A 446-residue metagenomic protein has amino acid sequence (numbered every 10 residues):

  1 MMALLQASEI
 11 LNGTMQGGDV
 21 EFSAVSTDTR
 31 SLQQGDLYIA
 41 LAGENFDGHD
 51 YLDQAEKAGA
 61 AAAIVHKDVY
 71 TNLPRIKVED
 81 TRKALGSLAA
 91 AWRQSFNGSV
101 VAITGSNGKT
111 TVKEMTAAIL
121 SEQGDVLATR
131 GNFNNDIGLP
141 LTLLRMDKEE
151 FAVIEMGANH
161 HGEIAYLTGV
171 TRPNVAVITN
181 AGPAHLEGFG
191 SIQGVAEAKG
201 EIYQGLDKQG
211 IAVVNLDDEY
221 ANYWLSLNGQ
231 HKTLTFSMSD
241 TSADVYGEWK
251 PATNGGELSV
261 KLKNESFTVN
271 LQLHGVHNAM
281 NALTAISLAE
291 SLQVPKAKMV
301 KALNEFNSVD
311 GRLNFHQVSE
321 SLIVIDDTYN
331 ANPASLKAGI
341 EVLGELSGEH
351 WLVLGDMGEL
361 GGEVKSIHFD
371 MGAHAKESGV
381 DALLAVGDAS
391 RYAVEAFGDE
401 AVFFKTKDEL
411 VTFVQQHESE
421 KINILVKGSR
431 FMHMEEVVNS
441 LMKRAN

Functional and structural regions predicted by a protein language model:
M2-T104, T111-E122, T268, N314 (+3 more regions): Short, basic phosphate-binding NTP loop
S8-L11, T71, A84-L216, N222-Q230 (+4 more regions): Phosphate-binding loop of NTP-binding sites
M15, R75-K77, V100, V126-A128 (+4 more regions): Conserved beta-strand scaffold positions in the cores of enzyme catalytic domains, especially in NTP/NDP-utilizing
T29-A40, V126-L127, I137, L141-A152 (+1 more regions): Mobile, glycine- and charge-enriched loop segments and immediately flanking short secondary-structure elements within
N45, V309, T328, N332-E400: Active-site beta-alpha connecting loops in nucleotide-dependent enzymes
L52, E56-K57, T168-G169, K376: Non-catalytic positions within long, well-ordered alpha-helices that form the structural scaffold/packing of enzyme
V65-N72, V177-I323, G348, A373-A382 (+2 more regions): Acidic, Mg2+-coordinating active-site environments of NTP-dependent enzymes
